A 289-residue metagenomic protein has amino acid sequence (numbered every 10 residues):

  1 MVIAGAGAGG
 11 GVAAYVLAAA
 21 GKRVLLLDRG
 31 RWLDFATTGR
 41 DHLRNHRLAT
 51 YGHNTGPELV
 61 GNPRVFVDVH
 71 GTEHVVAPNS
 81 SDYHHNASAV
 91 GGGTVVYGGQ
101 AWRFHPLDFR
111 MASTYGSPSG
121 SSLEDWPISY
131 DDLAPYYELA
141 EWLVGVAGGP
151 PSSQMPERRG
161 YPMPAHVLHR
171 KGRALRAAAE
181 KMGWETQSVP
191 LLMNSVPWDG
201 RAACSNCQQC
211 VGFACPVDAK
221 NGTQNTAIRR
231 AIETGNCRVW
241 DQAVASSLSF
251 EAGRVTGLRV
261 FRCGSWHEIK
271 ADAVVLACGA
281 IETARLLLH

Functional and structural regions predicted by a protein language model:
M1-S117, S122, P127-D131, P135-E138 (+1 more regions): N-terminal glycine-rich phosphate/pyrophosphate-binding loop and immediately adjacent elements
A6-G9, V167, K171, A219-T223 (+2 more regions): Short, glycine/acidic-rich beta->alpha junctions
Y15, A19, R29, D131-W142 (+4 more regions): A broad, structural surface signal
V16-A19, R23-H46, T234, A243 (+2 more regions): Glycine-rich loop(s) and the adjacent beta-strand/alpha-helix scaffold that form part
S88-R201: Rossmann-like flavin
L123-W126, P164-H166, A214-N221, L276-A277: Hydrophobic alpha-helical scaffolding
A174-E180, R201-D272: Helical element adjacent to the flavin cofactor pocket in flavoenzyme catalytic cores
